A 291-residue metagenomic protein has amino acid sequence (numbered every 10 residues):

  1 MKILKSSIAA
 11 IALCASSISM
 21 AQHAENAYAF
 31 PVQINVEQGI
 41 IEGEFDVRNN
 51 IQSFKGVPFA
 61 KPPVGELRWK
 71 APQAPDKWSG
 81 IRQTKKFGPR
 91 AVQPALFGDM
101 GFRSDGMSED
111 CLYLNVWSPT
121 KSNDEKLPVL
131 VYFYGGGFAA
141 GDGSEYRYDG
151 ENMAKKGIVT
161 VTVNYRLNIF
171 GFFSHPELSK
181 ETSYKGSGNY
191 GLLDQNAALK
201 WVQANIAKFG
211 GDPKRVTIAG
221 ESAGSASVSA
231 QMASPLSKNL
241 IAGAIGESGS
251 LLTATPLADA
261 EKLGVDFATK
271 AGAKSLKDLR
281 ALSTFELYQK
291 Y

Functional and structural regions predicted by a protein language model:
M1-A9: Bacterial N-terminal signal peptides that target proteins for export
I8-S17: Bacterial N-terminal signal peptides
S19-N189: Non-catalytic accessory segments of hydrolases
Q83-F102, K185-G188, N196, R215 (+1 more regions): Mature extracellular catalytic domain of secreted serine hydrolases with alpha/beta-hydrolase catalytic cores
C111, Y184-A207: Alpha/beta-hydrolase active-site loop
S118-K126, E151, A204-D212, P235-N239: Surface-exposed acidic, glycine-flexible loop patches that form ligand/cofactor-binding and adhesion interfaces
G135, Y190-D194, S222-S225: Active-site loop->helix "elbow" adjoining a glycine-rich segment at hydrolase catalytic centers
F209-E221: Alpha/beta-hydrolase fold nucleophile elbow
